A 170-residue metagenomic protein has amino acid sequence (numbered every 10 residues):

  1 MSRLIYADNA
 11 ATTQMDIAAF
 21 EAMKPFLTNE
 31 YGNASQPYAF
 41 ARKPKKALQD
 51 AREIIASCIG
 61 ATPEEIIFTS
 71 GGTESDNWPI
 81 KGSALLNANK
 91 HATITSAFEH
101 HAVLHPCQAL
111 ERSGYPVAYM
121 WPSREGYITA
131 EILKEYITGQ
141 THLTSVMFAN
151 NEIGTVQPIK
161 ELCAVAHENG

Functional and structural regions predicted by a protein language model:
M1-G170: Pyridoxal 5′-phosphate
